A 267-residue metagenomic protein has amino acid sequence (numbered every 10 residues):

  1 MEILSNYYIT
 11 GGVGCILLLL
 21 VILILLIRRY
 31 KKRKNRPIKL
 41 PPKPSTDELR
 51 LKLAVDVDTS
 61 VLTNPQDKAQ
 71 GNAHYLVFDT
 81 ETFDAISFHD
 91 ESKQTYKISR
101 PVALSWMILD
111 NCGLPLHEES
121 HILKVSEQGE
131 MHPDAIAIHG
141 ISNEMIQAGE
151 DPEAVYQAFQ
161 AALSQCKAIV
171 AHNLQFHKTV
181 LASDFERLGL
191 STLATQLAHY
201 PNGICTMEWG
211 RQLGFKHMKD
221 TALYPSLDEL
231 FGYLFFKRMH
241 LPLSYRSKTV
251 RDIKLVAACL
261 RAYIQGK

Functional and structural regions predicted by a protein language model:
M1-Y7: Short, strongly hydrophobic alpha-helical membrane anchors
Y7-Y30: N-terminal signal-anchor transmembrane alpha helix of single-pass membrane proteins, serving as the membrane-anchoring
I24-L25, R36-L114: Entry/capping segment at the start of metal-dependent catalytic domains with acidic active-site entry clusters
A54, A73, F88, K97-H139 (+1 more regions): Metal-dependent phosphoesterase core characteristic of DEDDh/y 3'-5' exonuclease domains
A137-Y156: Metal-dependent phosphoesterase signature
